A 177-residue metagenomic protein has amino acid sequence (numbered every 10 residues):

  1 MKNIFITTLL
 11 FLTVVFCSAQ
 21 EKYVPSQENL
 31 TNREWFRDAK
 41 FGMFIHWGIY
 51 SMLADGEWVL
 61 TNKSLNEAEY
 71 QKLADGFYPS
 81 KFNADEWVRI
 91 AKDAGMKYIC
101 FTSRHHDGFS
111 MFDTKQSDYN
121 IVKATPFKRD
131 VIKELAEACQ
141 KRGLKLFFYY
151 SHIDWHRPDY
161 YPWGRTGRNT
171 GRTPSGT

Functional and structural regions predicted by a protein language model:
M1-E21: Bacterial Sec-dependent N-terminal signal peptides
Q20-T177: Mature catalytic domains of secreted/periplasmic carbohydrate-active enzymes
